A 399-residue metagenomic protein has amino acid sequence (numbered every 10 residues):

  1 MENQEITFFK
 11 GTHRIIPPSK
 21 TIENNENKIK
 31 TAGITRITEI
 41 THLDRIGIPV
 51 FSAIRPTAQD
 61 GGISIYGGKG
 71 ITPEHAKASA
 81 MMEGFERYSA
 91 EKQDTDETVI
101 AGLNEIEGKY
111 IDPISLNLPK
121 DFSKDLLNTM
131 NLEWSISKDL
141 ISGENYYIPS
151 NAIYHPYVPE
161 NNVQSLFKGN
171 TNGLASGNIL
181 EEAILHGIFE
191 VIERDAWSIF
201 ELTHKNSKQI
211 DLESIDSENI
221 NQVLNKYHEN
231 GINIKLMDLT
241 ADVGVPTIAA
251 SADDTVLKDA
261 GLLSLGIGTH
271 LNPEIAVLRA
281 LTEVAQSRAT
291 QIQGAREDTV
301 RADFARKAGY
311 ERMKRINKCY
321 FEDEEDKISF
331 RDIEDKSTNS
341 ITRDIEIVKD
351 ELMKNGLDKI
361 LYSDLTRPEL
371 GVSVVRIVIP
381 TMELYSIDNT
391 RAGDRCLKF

Functional and structural regions predicted by a protein language model:
M1-F399: Helix-biased "structured C-terminal domain" signature
